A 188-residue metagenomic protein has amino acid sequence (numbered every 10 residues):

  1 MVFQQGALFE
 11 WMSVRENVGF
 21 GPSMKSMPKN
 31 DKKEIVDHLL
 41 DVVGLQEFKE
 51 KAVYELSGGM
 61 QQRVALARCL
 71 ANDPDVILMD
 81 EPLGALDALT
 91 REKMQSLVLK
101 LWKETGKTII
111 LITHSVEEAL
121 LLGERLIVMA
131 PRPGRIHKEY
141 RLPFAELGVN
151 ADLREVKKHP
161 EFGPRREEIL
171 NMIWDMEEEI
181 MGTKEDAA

Functional and structural regions predicted by a protein language model:
F3, R15-S23, K33, D37 (+1 more regions): Short helical segment in ABC ATPase nucleotide-binding domains corresponding to the A-loop/adjacent helical element
Q4-F9, S115: Catalytic "switch" loops of ABC-type ATPases
G19, N30-F48, K100: Conserved ABC ATPase "signature" region
K51-Y54, N72: Conserved signature/switch motifs of ABC ATPase nucleotide-binding domains
L66: Hydrophobic anchor residue at the start of the ABC signature
I77-D80: Catalytic Walker B motif of ABC-type/P-loop ATPase nucleotide-binding domains
G106-I112: Conserved H-loop
